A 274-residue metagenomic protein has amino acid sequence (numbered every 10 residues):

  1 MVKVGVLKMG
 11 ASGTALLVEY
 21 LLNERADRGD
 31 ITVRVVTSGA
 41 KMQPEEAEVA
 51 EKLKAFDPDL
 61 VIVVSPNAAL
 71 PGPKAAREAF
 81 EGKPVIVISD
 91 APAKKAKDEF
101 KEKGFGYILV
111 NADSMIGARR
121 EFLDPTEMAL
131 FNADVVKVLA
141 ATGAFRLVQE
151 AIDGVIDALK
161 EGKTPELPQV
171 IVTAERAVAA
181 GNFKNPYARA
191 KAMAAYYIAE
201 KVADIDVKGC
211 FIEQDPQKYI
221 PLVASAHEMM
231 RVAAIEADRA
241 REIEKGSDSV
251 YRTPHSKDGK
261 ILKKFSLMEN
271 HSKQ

Functional and structural regions predicted by a protein language model:
M1-P58, V64-Q274: Anaerobic metallocofactor- and corrinoid-dependent redox/one-carbon enzyme cores, especially those from methanogenesis
